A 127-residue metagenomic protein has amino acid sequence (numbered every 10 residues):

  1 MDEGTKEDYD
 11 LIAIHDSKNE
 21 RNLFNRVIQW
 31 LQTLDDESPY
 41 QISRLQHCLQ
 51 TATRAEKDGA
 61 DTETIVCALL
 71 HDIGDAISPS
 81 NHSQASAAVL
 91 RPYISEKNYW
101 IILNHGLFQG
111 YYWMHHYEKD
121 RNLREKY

Functional and structural regions predicted by a protein language model:
M1-Y127: Metal-dependent phosphohydrolase cores
